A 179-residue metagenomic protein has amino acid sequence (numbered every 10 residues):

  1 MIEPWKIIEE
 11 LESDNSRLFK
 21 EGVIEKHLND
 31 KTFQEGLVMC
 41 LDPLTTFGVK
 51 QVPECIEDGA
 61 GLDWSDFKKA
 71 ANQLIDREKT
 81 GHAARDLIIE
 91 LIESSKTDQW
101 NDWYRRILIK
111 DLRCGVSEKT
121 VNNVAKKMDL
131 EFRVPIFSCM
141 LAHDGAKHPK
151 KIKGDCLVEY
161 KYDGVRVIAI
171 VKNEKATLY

Functional and structural regions predicted by a protein language model:
M1-Y179: N-terminal nucleic-acid-engaging modules of covalent nucleotidyltransferase systems
